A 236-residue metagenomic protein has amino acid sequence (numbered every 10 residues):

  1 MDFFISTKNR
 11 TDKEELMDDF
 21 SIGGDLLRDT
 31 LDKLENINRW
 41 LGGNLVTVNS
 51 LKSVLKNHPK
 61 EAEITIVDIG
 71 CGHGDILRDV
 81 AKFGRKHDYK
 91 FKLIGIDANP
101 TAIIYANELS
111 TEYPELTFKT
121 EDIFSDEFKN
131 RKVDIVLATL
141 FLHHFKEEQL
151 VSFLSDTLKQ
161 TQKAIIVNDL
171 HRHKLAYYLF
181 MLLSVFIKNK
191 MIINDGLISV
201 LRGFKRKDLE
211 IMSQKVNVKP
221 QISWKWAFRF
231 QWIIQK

Functional and structural regions predicted by a protein language model:
M1-D32: N-terminal, positively charged/glycine-rich alpha-helical extensions of SAM-dependent methyltransferases
G24-S50, V54-L55: Class I SAM-dependent methyltransferase Rossmann-like catalytic core, especially the SAM/SAH-binding loop
V67, H73-D75, V80-S125: Class I SAM-dependent methyltransferase SAM/SAH-binding core
L137: A conserved beta-strand element that flanks and buttresses the S-adenosyl-L-methionine
F145-D156: A short, conserved alpha-helix within the catalytic core of class I
T161-L170: Conserved beta-strand signature within the Rossmann-like core of class I S-adenosyl-L-methionine
L170-S213, I222: C-terminal alpha-helical "lid/dimerization" subdomain adjacent to the S-adenosyl-L-methionine
R206-K236: Conserved Class I S-adenosyl-L-methionine
